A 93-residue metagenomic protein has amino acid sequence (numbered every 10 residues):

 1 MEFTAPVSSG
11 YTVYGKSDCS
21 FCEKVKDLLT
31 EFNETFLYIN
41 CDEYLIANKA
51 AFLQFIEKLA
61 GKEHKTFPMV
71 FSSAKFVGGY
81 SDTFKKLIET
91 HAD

Functional and structural regions predicted by a protein language model:
M1-I39: Local sequence-structure signature of Cys/Sec-based thiol-disulfide redox active-site neighborhoods
K16-S17, Y44, K75: Structured loop/turn residues at secondary-structure junctions
D18-F21, N48, F52, G79 (+1 more regions): Alpha-helical interaction elements in eukaryotic regulators
C41-K65: Thioredoxin-like thiol-disulfide oxidoreductase module
S72-D93: Non-catalytic, surface beta->alpha helical segment in thiol-disulfide oxidoreductase systems
